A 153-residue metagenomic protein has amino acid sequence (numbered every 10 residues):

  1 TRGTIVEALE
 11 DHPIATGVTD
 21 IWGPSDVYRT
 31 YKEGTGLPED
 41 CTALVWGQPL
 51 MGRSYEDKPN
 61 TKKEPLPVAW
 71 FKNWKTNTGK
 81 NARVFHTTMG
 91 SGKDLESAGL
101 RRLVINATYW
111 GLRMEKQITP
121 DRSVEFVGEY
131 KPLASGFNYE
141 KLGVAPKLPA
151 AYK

Functional and structural regions predicted by a protein language model:
T1-G79: Catalytic beta-strand/loop cores that center a nucleophilic Ser/Cys/Thr and support acyl-enzyme chemistry
M51-R53, D57-K153: Extracellular ligand-binding/catalytic regions of CAZymes and related secreted enzymes and adhesion modules
